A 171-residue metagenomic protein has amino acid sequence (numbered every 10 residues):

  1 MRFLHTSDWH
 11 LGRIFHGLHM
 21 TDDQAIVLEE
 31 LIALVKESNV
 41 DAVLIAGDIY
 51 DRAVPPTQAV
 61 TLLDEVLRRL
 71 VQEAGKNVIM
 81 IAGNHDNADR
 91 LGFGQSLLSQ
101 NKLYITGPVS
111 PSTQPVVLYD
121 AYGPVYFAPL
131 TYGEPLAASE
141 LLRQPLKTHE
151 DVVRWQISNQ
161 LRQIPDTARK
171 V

Functional and structural regions predicted by a protein language model:
M1-R68, G75: N-terminal active-site segment of His-dependent metallophosphoesterases
E30, T61-R69, F93-S96, W155 (+1 more regions): Alpha-helical scaffolding segments of alpha/beta enzyme cores, especially the outer helices of TIM-barrel or partial
V35, V71, L161-P165: N-terminal cationic-hydrophobic initiation segments that often serve targeting/anchoring roles
A46-D48, I81-N84: Glycine-rich beta-strand-to-loop/alpha-helix junction loops that act as flexible
P55, A82-V171: His/Asp/Glu-rich metal-coordinating catalytic cores of metallo-dependent phosphodiesterases/hydrolases acting on
V71-Q72, S99: Anion (oxyanion) recognition and catalysis
G75-K76, L103: Short phosphate-binding/catalytic loops that engage adenosine nucleotides
